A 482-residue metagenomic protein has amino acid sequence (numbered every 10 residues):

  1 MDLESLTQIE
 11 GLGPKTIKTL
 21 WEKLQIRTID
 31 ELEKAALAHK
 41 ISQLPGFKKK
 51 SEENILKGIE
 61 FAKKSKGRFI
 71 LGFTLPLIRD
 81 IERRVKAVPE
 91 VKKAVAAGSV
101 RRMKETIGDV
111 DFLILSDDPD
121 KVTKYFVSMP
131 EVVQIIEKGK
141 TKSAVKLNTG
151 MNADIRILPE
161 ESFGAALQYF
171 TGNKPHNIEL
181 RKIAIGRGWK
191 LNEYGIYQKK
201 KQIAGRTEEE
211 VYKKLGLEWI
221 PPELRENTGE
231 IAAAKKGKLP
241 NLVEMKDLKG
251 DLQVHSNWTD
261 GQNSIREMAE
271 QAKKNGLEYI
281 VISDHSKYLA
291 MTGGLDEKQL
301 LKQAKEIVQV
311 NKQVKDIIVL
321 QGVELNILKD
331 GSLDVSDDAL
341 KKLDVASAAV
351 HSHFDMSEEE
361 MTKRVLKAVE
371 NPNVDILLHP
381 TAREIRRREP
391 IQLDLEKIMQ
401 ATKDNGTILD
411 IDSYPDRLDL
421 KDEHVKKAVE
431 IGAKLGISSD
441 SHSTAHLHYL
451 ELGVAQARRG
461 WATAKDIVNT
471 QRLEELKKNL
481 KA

Functional and structural regions predicted by a protein language model:
M1-S143, G150, G164-A166, I178 (+4 more regions): Accessory alpha-helical DNA-binding modules that contact the DNA backbone or grooves
D2-S5, R27, K66, G72-D80 (+4 more regions): Extended substrate/RNA-proximal surfaces in nucleic-acid metabolism proteins
A35, Q43-N54, G58-S65, F69-R83 (+8 more regions): Domain-core and long-helix interface of multi-subunit machines
A38, V91-K93, V132, N152 (+5 more regions): A generic structural signal for alpha->beta connector loops
I78-Y125, M245-Q313, Q321-G322: Phosphate-binding active sites in nucleotide-utilizing proteins
N152-L158: A short acidic-to-branched-hydrophobic micro-motif
K190, E278, I408, K434 (+1 more regions): Residue-level detector of anion-binding/catalytic polar loops
A269, K273, V369-E370, V429 (+1 more regions): Non-catalytic positions within long, well-ordered alpha-helices that form the structural scaffold/packing of enzyme
